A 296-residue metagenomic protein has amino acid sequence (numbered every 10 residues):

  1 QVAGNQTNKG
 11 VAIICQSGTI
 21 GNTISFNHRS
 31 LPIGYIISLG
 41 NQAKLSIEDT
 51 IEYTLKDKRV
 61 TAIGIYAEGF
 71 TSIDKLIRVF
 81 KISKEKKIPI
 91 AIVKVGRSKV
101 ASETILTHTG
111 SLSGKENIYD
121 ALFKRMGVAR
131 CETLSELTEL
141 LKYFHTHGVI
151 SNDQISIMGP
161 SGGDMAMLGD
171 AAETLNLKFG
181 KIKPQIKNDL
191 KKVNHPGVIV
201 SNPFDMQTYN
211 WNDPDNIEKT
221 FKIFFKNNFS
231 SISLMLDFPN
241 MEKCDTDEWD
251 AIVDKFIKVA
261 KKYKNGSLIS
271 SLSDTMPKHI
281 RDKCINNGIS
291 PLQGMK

Functional and structural regions predicted by a protein language model:
Q1-K296: Catalytic-core regions of core metabolic enzymes, especially those transforming organic acids/acyl-group intermediates
